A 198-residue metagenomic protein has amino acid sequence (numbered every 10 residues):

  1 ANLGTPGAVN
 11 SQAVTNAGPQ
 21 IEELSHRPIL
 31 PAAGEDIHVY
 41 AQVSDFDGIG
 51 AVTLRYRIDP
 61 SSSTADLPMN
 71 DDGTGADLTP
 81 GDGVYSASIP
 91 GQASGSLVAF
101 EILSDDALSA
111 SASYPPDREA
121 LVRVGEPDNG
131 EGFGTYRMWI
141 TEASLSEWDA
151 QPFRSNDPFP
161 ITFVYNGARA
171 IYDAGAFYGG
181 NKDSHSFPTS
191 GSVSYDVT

Functional and structural regions predicted by a protein language model:
N2-A17, P31, P60, S94-S96 (+1 more regions): Phosphate/dinucleotide-binding and metal-coordinating scaffold of catalytic cores in nucleotide-dependent enzymes
N16-S25: Proline-enriched interdomain boundary motifs that mark the N-terminal boundary and often initiate the first structured
L30-A32, V39-G48, I58-P60, D106: Extracellular acidic, Ser/Thr/Pro-rich low-complexity tracts
T53-R55, P68: Beta-strand signatures of extracellular beta-sandwich domains
A65-D77, A176-G180: Solvent-exposed serine/threonine-rich low-complexity stretches and specific carbohydrate-binding patches
G75-S88: Aromatic sugar-binding surface patches on proteins that engage polysaccharides or sugar-phosphate polymers
I89-A93: Short, flexible loop/turn segments at beta-strand junctions in immunoglobulin-like and fibronectin type III
